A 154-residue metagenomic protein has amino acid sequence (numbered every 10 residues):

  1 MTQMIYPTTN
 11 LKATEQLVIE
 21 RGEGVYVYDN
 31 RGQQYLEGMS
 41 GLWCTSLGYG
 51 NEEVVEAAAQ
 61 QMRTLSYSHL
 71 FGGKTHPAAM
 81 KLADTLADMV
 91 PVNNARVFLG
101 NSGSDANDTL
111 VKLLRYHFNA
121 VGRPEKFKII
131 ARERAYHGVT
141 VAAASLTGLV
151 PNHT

Functional and structural regions predicted by a protein language model:
M1-A95: N-terminal glycine-rich, Lys/His-bearing helix-loop that initiates the first secondary-structure elements of many
D84-T154: PLP-dependent aspartate aminotransferase-fold enzymes
